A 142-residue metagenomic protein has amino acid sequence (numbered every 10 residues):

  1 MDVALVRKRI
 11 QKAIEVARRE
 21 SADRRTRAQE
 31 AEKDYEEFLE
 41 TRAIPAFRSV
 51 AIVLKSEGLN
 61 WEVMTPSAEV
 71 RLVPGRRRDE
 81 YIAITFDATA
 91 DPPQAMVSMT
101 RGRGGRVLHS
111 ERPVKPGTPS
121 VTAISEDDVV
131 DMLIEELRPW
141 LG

Functional and structural regions predicted by a protein language model:
M1, G75-D127: Intrinsically disordered, low-complexity regulatory segments enriched in Ser/Thr/Pro and charged residues
M1-S21: Extended acidic low-complexity intrinsically disordered regions
V16-E57: Contiguous, amphipathic alpha-helical segments that mediate oligomerization or scaffolding in large protein assemblies
W61-I82: Ser/Thr-rich, low-complexity intrinsically disordered terminal regions
V121-G142: Well-ordered alpha/beta subsegment
